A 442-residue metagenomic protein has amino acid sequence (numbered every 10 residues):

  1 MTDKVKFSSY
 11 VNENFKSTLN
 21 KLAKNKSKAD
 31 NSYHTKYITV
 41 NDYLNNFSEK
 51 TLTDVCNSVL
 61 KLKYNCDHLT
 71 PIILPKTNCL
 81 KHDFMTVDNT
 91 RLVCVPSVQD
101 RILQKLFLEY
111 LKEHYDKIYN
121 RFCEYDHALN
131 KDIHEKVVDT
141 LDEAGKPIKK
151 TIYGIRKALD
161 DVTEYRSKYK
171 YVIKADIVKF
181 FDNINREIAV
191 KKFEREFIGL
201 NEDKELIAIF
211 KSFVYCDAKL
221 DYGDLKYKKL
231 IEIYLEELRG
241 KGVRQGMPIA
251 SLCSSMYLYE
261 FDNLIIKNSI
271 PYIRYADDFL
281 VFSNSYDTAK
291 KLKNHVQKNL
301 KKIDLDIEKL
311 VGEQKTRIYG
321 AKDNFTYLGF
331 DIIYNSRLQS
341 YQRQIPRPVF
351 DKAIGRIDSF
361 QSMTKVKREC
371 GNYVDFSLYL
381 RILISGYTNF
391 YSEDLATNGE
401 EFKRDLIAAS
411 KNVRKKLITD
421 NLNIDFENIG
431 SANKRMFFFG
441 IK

Functional and structural regions predicted by a protein language model:
M1-K61, A432-K442: Non-catalytic, polymerase-adjacent accessory regions of viral genome-replication enzymes
C56-M85, A208-I231: Reverse-transcriptase-like RNA-dependent polymerase core
T70-I102, Y119-T151, K228-C253: Short, conserved non-catalytic motifs in the polymerase core
S97, R101, K105, Y234 (+3 more regions): Right-hand nucleic-acid polymerase module
Q104, L108-N185: Active-site-proximal segment of RNA-dependent polymerases
T163-A276, L280-Q297, I384, S392-E393: Conserved polymerase palm-domain catalytic core
S285-I307, N335-S336, S340-Y341: Helical (often loop-to-helix) elements that flank the catalytic cores of nucleotide-handling enzymes
